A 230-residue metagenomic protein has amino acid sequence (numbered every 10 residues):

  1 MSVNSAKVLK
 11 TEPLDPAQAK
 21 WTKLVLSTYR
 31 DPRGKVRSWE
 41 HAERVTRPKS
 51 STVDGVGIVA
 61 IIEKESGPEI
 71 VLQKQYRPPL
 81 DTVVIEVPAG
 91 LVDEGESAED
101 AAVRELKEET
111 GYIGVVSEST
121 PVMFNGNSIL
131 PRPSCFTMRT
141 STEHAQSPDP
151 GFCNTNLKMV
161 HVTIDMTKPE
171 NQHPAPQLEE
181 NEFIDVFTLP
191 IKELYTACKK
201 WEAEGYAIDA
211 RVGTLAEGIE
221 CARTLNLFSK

Functional and structural regions predicted by a protein language model:
S2-A6, L80-V83, E94, P131 (+3 more regions): Nudix hydrolase/Nudix homology domain
S2-N4, T110-V116: Short secondary-structure junctions
S5-A17: Short amphipathic beta-strand and strand-loop transition segments with alternating hydrophobic
L9-E12, R47, V53-I61, S66-R104 (+5 more regions): Conserved Nudix-box catalytic region and its N-terminal flanking loop in Nudix hydrolases and closely related
P16-V59: Acidic, metal-coordinating catalytic segment for phosphate/diphosphate chemistry, firing primarily on the Nudix
P32-R33, I62-S66, Y76, T163-T167 (+1 more regions): Short loop segments at secondary-structure junctions
K35-R44, P121-V122, S134-R139: Short amphipathic beta-strand/extended segments with alternating polar/hydrophobic composition
H41-A42, Y76, P174: Residue-level structural signal for beta-strand termini and adjacent loop
